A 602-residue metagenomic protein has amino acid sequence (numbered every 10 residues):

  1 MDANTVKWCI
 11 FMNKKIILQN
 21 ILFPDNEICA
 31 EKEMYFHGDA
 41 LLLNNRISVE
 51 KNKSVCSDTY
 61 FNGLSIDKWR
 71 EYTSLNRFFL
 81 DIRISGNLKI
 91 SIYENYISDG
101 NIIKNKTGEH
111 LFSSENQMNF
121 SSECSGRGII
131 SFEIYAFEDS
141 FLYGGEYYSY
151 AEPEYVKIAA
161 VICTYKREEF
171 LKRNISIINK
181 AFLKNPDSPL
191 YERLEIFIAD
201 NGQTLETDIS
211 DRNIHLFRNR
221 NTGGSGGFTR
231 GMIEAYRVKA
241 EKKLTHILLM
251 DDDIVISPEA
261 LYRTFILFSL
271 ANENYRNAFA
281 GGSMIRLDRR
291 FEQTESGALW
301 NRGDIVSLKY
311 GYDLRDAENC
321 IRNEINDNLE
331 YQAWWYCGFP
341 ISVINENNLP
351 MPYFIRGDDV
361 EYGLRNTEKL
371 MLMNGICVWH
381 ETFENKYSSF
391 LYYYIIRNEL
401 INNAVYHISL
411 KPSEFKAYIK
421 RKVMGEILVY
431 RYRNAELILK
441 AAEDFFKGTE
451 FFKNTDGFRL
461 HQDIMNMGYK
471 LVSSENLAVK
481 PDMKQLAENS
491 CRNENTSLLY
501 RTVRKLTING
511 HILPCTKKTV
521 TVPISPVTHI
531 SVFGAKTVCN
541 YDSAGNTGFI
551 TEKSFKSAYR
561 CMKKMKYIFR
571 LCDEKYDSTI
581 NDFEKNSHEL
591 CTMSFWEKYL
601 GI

Functional and structural regions predicted by a protein language model:
M1-I129, R397-N398, A404-I602: Terminal low-complexity segments of carbohydrate-biosynthetic enzymes
Y143-Y150, M373-S389: Active-site donor/metal-binding and catalytic loop motifs of nucleotide-sugar-dependent glycosylation enzymes
R167-P186: Short, well-formed alpha-helical segments that are part of the catalytic scaffolds of diverse glycosyltransferases
I209-G226: Conserved donor nucleotide-binding strand/loop of the catalytic core
E241-V255: Short beta-strand-to-loop acidic/aromatic patch adjacent to the donor-nucleotide binding site
E259-S307: Conserved donor NDP-sugar-binding/catalytic core segment of glycosyltransferases
Y310-C337: A recurrent flexible, glycine/aromatic-enriched loop bordering the glycosyltransferase active site that acts as
Y336, E346-L364, L370-M373, C377-V378 (+1 more regions): Donor nucleotide-sugar recognition loop
